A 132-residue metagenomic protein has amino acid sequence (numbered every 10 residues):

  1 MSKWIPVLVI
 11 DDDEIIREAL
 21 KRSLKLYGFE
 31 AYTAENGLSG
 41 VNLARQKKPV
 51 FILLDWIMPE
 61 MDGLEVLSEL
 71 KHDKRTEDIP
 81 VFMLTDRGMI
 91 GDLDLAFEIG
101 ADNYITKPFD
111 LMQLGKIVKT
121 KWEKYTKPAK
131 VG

Functional and structural regions predicted by a protein language model:
E14-Y32, K121: Two-component/phosphorelay signaling modules centered on CheY-like receiver
K47-L53: Active-site beta3 strand of CheY-like receiver
M58: Receiver (REC) domain active-site loop signature in two-component systems and cognate sites in sensor histidine kinases
F109-V118: C-terminal output helix
K119-G132: The C-terminal output helix
